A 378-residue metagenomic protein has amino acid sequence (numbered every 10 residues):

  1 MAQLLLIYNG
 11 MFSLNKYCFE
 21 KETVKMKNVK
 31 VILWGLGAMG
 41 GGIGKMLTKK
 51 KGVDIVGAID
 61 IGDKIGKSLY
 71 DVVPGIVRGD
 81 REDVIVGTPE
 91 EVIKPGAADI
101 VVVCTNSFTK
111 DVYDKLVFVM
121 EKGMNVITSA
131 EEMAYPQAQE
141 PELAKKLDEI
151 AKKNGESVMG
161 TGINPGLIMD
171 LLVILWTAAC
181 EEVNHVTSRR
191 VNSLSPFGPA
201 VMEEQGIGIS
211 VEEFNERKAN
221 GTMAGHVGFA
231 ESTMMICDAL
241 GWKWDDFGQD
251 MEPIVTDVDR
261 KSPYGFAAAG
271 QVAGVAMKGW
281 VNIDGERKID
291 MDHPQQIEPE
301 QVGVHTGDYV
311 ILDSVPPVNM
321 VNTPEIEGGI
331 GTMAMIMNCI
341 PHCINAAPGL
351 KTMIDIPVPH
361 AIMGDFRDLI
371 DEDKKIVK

Functional and structural regions predicted by a protein language model:
Q3-K122, H342: N-terminal glycine-/serine-/threonine-rich beta1-alpha1-beta2 phosphate-ribose binding loop of Rossmann-like
W34, A38, T177-Q301, I326 (+2 more regions): Active-site-lining helix/loop region of Rossmann-like oxidoreductase modules
I61, N106, M124, A130-A134 (+2 more regions): Short, ordered loop/turn segments at secondary-structure junctions
L116-E140: ADP-ribose/adenylate-binding Rossmann-like module
K122-M124, K153-E156: A short helix->loop->beta-strand "cap" motif at the edges of active sites that frequently abuts
E131-G155: Rossmann-fold NAD(P)-binding glycine/threonine-rich loop
L167-A178: Alpha-helical support elements that line or immediately flank enzyme active sites and cofactor-binding pockets
S262-K378: C-terminal active-site/capping subdomain that shapes the small-molecule cofactor and substrate pocket of enzyme
